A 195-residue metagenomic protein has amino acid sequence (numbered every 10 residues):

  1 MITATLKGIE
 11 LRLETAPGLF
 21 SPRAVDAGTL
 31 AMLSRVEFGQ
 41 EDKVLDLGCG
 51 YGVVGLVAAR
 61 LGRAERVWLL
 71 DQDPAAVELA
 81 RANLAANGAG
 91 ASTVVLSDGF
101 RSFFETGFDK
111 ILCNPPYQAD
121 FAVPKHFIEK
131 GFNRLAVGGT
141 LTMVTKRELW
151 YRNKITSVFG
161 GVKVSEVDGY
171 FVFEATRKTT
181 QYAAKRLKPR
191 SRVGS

Functional and structural regions predicted by a protein language model:
M1-G39: Class I SAM-dependent transferase core
A27-C113: Conserved SAM/SAH cofactor-binding pocket of Class I
A58, G131, I155: Class I S-adenosylmethionine-dependent transferase superfamily signal
D71-P74, V123, K146-R147: Short beta->alpha hinge that forms the Motif I/post-I loop of the SAM-binding pocket
N87, N133-L135, V158: Conserved helix-to-beta-strand junction in the class I
K125-V137: A short glycine-rich, Lys/Arg-flanked "PGG" loop and its adjoining helix->strand segment in the class I
G138-T145: Conserved beta-strand signature within the Rossmann-like core of class I S-adenosyl-L-methionine
D168-S195: Core SAM-dependent methyltransferase catalytic element
